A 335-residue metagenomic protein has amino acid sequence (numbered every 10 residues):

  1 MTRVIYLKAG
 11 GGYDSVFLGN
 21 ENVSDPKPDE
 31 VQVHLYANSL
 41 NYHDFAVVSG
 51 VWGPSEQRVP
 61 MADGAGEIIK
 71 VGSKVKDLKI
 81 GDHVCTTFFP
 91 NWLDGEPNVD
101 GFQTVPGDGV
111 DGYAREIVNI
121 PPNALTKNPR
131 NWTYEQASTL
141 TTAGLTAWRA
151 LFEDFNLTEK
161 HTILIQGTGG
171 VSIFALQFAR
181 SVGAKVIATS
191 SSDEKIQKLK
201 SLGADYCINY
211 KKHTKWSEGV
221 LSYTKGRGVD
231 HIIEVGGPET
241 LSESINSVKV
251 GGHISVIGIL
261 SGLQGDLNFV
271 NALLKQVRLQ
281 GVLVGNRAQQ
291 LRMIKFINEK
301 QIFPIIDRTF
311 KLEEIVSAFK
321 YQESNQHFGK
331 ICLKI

Functional and structural regions predicted by a protein language model:
I5-Y6, G226, I302-I305, S317-I335: C-terminal capping/lid region of NAD(P)-dependent oxidoreductase domains
S24-N38, V48-L93, G109-D111, P129-N131: Glycine-rich beta-strand-centered segment in the early N-terminal region that forms part of a ligand/cofactor-binding
A65-E67, H83, I117, T162 (+2 more regions): Residue-level marker of beta-strand positions
P90-Q166: NAD(P)H dinucleotide-binding glycine-rich loop of Rossmann-like/cofactor-binding domains, especially the beta1-alpha1
G101-Q103, V182, L199-K200, V235-I305 (+1 more regions): Glycine-rich phosphate-binding loop and adjacent beta-alpha segment of Rossmann(oid) nucleotide-cofactor-binding
T162-T168, R180-T240: Adenosine-nucleotide cofactor-binding segment
S172-I173: N-terminal Rossmann-fold NAD(P) dinucleotide-binding loop
